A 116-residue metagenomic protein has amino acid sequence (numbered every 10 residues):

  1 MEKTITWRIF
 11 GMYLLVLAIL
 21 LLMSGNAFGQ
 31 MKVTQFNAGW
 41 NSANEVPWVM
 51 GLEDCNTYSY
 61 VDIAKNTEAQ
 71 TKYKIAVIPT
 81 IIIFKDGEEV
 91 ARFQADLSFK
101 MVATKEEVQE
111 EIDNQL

Functional and structural regions predicted by a protein language model:
E2-L15: Bacterial N-terminal signal peptides that target proteins for export
V16-L17, A27: Cleavable N-terminal signal peptides
A27-T57: Local sequence-structure signature of Cys/Sec-based thiol-disulfide redox active-site neighborhoods
D54, E68-A69: Start-of-domain marker
T57-K65: A short beta-strand-loop structural module common to alpha/beta enzyme folds
Y73-I83: Structural micro-motif
I83-L116: Non-catalytic, surface beta->alpha helical segment in thiol-disulfide oxidoreductase systems
